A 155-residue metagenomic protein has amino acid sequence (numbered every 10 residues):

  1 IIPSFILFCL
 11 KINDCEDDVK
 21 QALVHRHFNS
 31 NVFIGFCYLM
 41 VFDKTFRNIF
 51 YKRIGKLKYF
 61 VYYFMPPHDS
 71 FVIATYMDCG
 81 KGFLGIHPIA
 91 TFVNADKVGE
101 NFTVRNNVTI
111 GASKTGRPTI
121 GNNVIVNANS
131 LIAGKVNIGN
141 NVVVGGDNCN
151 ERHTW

Functional and structural regions predicted by a protein language model:
I1-D69: Terminal amphipathic alpha-helical/low-complexity segments used for targeting or macromolecular assembly
H68-D69, A74-T75, G80-G82, I86-I89 (+9 more regions): Left-handed beta-helix
